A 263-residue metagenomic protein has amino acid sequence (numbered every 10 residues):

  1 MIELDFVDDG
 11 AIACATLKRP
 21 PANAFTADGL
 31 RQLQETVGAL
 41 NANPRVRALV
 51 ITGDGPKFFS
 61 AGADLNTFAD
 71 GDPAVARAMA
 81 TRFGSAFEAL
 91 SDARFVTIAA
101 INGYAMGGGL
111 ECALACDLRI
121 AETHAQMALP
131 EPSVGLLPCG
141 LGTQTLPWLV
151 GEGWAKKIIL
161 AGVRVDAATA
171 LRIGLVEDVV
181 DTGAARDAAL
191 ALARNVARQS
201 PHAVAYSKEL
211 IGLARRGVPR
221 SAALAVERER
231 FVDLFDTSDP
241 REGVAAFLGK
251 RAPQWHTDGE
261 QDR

Functional and structural regions predicted by a protein language model:
M1-I12, P44, P56, G162-A168 (+3 more regions): C-terminal alpha-helix plus adjacent terminal tail
M1-T52, E88: Conserved CoA-thioester-binding segment of acyl-CoA-metabolizing enzymes
A15, L33, I51, D64 (+5 more regions): Terminal peptide-recognition signature
R31-Q32, G53-A89, A105, S133-G135 (+1 more regions): Glycine- (often His-adjacent) and acidic-residue-rich active-site loop that binds/positions the CoA thioester
A63, V150, L171, A223-V226: Alpha-helix N-cap/N′ positions at the starts of helices
A89-V204, D233, T237-S238, E242-A245 (+1 more regions): Crotonase-fold acyl-CoA enzyme core
